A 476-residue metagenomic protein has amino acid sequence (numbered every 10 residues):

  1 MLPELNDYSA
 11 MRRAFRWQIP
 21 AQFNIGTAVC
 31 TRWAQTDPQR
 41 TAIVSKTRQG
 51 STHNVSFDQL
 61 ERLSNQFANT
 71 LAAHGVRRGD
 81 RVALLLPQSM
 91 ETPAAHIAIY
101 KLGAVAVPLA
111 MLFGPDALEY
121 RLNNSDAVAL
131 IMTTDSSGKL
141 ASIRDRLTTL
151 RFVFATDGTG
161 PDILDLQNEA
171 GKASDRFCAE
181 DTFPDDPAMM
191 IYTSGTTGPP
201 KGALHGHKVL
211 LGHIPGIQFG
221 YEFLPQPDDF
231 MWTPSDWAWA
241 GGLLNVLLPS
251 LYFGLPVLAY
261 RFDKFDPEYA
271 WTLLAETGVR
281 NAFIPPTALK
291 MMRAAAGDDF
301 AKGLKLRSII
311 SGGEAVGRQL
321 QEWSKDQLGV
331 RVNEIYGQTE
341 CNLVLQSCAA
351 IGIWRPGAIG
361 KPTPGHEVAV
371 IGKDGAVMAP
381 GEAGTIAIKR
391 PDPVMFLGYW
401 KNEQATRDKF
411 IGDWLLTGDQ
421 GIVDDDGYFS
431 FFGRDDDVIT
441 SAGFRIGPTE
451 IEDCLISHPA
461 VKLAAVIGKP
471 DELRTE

Functional and structural regions predicted by a protein language model:
P38-T41, A155, G160-P161, G171-Y192 (+2 more regions): Conserved pre-ATP/AMP-binding loop-to-beta segment of ANL
H53-D58, A188-P215: Conserved AMP-binding A3 loop
E61-Q66, G171, A203-L224, L244 (+1 more regions): Conserved structural elements of the adenylate-forming
A73-H74, I97, K101-E169, T182: Structural core segment of the AMP-binding/adenylate-forming
F113, E119-Y120, L130-T133, A282 (+4 more regions): AMP-binding/adenylate-forming catalytic core of the ANL superfamily
L211-T233, W237-R280, A295: Conserved AMP-binding/adenylation subdomain of ANL enzymes
Y252, V279-I284, R293-W354, E367: Gly/Ser/Thr-rich phosphate-binding loop
P362-G365, A376-D408, I446: Conserved ATP/PPi-binding loop(s) of AMP-dependent carboxylate-activating enzymes
